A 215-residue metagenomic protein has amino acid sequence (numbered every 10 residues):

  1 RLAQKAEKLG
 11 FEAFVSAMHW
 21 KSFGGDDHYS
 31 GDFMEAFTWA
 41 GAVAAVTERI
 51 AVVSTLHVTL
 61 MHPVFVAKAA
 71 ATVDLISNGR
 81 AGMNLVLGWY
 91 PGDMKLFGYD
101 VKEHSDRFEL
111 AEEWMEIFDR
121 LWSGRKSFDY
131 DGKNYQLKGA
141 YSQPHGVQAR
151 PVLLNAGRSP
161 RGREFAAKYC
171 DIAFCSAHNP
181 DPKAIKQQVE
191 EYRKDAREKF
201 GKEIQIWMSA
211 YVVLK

Functional and structural regions predicted by a protein language model:
R1-V46, H145-P151: N-terminal beta1-alpha1-beta2 module of alpha/beta enzyme domains
L2-K8, A70-L75, R193-A196: Short amphipathic alpha-helices and their capping/turn segments at secondary-structure boundaries
A3, R161-G162, K215: Aromatic-lined glycan-binding groove of carbohydrate-active enzymes
F14-S16, A51-L56, A81-L85, V152-A156 (+2 more regions): Hydrophobic faces of well-ordered beta-strands that scaffold small-molecule active sites in alpha/beta enzyme cores
H19, H57-T59, V86-G88, A140 (+3 more regions): Active-site beta-loop-alpha junctions enriched in small/polar residues
D27-S30, V53-L60, K102-S105, S176-N179: The substrate-binding groove and active-site-proximal loops of carbohydrate-active enzymes, especially glycoside
H62-I172, K183-K186, R197-F200: Internal, glycine-rich beta/alpha segment that forms the wall or movable "lid" of small-molecule/cofactor binding
Y135, P182-K215: P-loop/Walker A phosphate-binding loop and immediately adjacent motor/lid segment at beta-alpha junctions
